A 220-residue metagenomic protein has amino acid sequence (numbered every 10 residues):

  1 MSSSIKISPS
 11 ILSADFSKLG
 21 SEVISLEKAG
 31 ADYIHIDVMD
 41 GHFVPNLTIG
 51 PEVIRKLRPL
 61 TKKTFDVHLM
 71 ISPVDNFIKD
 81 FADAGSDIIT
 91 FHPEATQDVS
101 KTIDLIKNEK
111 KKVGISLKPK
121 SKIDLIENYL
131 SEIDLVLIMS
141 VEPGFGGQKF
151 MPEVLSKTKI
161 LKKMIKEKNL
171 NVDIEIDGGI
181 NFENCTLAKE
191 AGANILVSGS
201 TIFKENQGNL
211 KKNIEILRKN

Functional and structural regions predicted by a protein language model:
K6-S10, I34-I36, L57, F65-L69 (+5 more regions): Hydrophobic faces of well-ordered beta-strands that scaffold small-molecule active sites in alpha/beta enzyme cores
D15-K18, L60, N76, D87-D173: Conserved anion-binding
L19, L26, D37, F81 (+6 more regions): Conserved, mostly hydrophobic/aromatic
V23, D75-D83, S121-I133, G178-L196: Catalytic cores of alpha/beta
A29, L60, A84, E109 (+1 more regions): Structural motif
I34-I49, P93, V141-G147, I202-E205: Glycine-rich, proline-tolerant flexible connector loops at the mouths of alpha/beta enzymes
V38-L105: N-terminal active-site wall of soluble small-molecule enzyme domains
I106, K189, F203-N220: C-terminal helical cap(s) of enzyme catalytic domains, especially alpha/beta-barrels
